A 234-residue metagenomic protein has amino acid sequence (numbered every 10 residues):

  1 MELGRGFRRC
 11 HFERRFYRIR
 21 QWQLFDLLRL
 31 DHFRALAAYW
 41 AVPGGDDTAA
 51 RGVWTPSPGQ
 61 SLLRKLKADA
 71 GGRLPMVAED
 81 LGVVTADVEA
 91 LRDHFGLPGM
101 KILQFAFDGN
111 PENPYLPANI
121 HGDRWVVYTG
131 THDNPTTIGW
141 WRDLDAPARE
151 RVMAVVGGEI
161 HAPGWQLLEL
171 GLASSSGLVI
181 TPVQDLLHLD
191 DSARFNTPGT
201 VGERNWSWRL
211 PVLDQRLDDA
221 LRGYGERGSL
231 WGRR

Functional and structural regions predicted by a protein language model:
M1-I180, Q184-D190, G202-L213: Alpha-amylase-like alpha-glycosidases and glucanotransferases acting on alpha-linked glucans and related
H188-R234: Structured C-terminal cap/extension of enzyme domains
